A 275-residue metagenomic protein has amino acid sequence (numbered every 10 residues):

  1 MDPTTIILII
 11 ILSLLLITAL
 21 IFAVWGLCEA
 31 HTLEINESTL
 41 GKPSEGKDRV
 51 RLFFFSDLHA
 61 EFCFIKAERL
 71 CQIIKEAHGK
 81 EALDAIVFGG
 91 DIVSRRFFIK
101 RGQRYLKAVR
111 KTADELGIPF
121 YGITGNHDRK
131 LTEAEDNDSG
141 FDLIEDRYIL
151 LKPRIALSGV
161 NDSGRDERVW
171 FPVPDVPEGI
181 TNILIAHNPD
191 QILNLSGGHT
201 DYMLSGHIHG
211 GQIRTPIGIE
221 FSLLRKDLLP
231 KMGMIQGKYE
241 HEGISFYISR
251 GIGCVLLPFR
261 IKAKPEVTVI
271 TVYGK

Functional and structural regions predicted by a protein language model:
I10, L14-K100: N-terminal active-site segment of His-dependent metallophosphoesterases
I11-E37, K47, M232-M234, E240-K275: Acidic, His/Gly-rich catalytic cores of divalent-metal-dependent hydrolytic chemistry
G41-F53, F141, Y148-G159, P177-I180 (+2 more regions): Beta-strand-turn-beta hairpins that frame and shape the catalytic cleft of phosphate-ester-processing enzymes
L52-L70, I92-R104, K130, G218-K231 (+1 more regions): Acidic/histidine-rich helix-loop elements that form or flank divalent-metal/phosphate-binding sites at the catalytic
F53-S56, A85-D91, P119-N126, I144-D146 (+3 more regions): Active-site neighborhood of phospho(di)ester-bond hydrolases with catalytic His/Asp-centered motifs
A67-L151: Core catalytic region of metal-dependent phosphoesterases/phosphodiesterases, especially metallo-beta-lactamase-like
N137-G140, R147-Y148, K152-N194, G198 (+1 more regions): Binuclear metal-dependent hydrolase catalytic cores centered on His/Asp/Glu-rich metal-binding motifs
P189-T268: Conserved beta-sheet core of the metallophosphoesterase superfamily
